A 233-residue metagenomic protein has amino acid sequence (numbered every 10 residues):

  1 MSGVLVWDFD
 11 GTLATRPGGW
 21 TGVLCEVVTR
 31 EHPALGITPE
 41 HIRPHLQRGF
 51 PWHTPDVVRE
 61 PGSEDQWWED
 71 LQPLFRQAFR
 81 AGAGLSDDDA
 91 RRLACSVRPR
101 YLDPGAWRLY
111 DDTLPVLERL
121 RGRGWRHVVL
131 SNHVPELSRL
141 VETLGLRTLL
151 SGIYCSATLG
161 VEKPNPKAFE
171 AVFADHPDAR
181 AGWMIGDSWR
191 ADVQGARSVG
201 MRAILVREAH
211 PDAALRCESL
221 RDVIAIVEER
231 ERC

Functional and structural regions predicted by a protein language model:
M1-W7, G84-L93, L114, E118-R121 (+1 more regions): Asp-based, Mg2+/Mn2+-dependent phosphohydrolase catalytic module
S2-D111, R123: N-terminal helical cap/lid subdomain that shapes the substrate entry/recognition surface in HAD-like hydrolases
